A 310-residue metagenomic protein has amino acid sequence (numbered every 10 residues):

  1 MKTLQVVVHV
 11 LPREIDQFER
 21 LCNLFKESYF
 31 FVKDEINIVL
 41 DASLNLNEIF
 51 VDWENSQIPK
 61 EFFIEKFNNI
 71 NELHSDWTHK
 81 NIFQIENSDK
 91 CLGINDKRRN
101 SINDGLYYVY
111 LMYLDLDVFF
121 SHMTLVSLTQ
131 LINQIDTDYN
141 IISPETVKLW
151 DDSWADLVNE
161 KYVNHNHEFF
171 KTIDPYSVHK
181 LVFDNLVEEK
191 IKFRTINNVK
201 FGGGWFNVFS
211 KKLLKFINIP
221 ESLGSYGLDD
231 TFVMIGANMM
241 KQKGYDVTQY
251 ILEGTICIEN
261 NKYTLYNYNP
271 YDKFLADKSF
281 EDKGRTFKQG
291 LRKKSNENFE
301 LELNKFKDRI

Functional and structural regions predicted by a protein language model:
K2-H9, F25, E35-V39: Hydrophobic targeting segments
V8-R20, A42-L46, D89-L92: Active-site beta-to-alpha loop of glycosyltransferases that engages the nucleotide-sugar donor
R20-K33: Short, acidic, metal-binding catalytic loop of nucleotide-sugar glycosyltransferases
N47-Y107: Active-site-proximal specificity loops/subdomain of glycosyltransferases
I94-R99, V118, L125, G202-F206 (+1 more regions): Conserved glycosyltransferase catalytic-site signature
Y108-S121: Short beta-strand-to-loop acidic/aromatic patch adjacent to the donor-nucleotide binding site
S121-E221: Conserved catalytic core of nucleotide-sugar-dependent glycosyltransferases
T195-I196, F201-G204, K211, N218-I310: C-terminal catalytic/acceptor-binding lobe
